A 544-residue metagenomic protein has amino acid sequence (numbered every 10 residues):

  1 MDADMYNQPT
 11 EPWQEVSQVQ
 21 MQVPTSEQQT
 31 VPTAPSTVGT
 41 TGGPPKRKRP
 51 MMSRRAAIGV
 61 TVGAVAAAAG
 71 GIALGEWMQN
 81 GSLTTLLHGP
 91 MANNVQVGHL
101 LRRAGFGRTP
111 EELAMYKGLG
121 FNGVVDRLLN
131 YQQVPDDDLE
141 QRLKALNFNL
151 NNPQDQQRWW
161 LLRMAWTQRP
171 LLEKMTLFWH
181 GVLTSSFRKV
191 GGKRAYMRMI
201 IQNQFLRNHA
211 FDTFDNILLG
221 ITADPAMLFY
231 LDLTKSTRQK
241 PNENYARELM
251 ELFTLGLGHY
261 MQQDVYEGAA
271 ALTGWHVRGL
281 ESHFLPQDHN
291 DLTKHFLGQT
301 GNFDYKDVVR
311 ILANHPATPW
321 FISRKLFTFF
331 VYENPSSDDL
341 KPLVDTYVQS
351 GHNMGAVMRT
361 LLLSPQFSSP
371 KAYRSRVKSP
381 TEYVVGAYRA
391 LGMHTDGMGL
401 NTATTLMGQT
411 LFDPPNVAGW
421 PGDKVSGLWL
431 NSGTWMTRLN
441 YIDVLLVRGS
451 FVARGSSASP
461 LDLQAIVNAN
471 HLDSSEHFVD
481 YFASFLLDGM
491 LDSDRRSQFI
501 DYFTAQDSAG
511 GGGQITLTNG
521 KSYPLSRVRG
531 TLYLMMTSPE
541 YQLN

Functional and structural regions predicted by a protein language model:
M1-V38: N-terminal targeting leaders characterized by basic, low-complexity, disordered sequences that direct proteins
T41, P45, I72-L100: C-terminal segment of N-terminal export signals and the immediately downstream linker at the start of the mature
P44-A64: N-terminal secretory signal peptides and thylakoid transit peptides that target proteins across membranes
I58, V62-V65, R194-M393, A403: Active-site substrate-binding loop specific to GH73 endo-beta-N-acetylglucosaminidase modules in bacterial autolysins
A68-G81, M398, T402, Q542: Short hydrophobic alpha-helical membrane-anchoring segments
G89-N93, G98-P110, P319, S323-S350 (+1 more regions): Flexible, low-complexity segments enriched for small/polar residues
G89-V134, A223-F229, K235-S236, E248-E251 (+3 more regions): Cell-wall polysaccharide-cleaving catalytic domain and substrate-binding groove, primarily in peptidoglycan/chitin
P110-H209: N-terminal accessory alpha/beta regions
